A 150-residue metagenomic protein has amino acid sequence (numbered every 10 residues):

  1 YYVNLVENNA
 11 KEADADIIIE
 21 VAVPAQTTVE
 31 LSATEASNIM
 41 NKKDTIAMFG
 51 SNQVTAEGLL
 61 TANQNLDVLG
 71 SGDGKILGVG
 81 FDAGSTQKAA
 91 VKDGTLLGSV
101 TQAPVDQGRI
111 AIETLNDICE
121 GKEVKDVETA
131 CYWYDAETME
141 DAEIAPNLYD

Functional and structural regions predicted by a protein language model:
Y1-N8, V29-A33, A83-Q87, Q102-E120: Hydrophobic alpha-helical segments within soluble ligand-binding/sensing domains
V6, A25-A89: Hydrophobic alpha-helical
E7-V29: Short beta-strand elements in bilobed, periplasmic/extracellular small-molecule ligand-binding domains
N8-D16, E35-K42, A62-L69, A90 (+3 more regions): Structured segments of extracytoplasmic/periplasmic soluble domains in secreted or envelope-associated proteins
N9-D16, A103-D150: Hinge/cleft segment of the Venus flytrap/periplasmic-binding protein
A22, D93-V105: Short beta-strand elements at the ligand-binding edges of bilobed clamshell
G84-L97, T138, E143-A145: Flexible loop/hinge segments that line or gate small-molecule binding clefts
